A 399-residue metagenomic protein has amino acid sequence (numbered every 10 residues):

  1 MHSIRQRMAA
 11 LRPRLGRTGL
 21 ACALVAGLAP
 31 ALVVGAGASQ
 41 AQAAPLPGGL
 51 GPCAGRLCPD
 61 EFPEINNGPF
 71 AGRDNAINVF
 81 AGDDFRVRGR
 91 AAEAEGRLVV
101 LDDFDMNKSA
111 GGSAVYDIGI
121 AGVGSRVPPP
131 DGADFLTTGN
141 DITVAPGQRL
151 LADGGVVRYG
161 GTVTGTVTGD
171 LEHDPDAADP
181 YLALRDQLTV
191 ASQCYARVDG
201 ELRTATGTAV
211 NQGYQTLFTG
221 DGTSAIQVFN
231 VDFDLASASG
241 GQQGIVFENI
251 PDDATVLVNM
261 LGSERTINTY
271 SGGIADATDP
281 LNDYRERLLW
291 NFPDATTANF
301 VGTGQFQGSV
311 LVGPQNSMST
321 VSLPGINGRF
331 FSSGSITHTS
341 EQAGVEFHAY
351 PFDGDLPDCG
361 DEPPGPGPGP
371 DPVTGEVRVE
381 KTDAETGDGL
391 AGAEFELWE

Functional and structural regions predicted by a protein language model:
M1-A44: Secretory targeting and sorting signals
P30-A54, P366-V373: C-terminal region of N-terminal signal peptides and the immediate post-cleavage residues of exported proteins
A44-G147, V190-C359: Long, polar low-complexity repeats
D153-G154, R158-A205: Hydrophobic alpha-helical segments and helix pairs
P351-D371, E385: Eukaryotic intrinsically disordered, low-complexity regions
P372-E376, D388-A391: Short coil/turn motif common to extracellular beta-sandwich-like domains
G375-D383, F395: A short, amphipathic beta-strand motif
E385-E399: Short, ordered, surface-exposed loop/turn motifs in non-cytosolic proteins
